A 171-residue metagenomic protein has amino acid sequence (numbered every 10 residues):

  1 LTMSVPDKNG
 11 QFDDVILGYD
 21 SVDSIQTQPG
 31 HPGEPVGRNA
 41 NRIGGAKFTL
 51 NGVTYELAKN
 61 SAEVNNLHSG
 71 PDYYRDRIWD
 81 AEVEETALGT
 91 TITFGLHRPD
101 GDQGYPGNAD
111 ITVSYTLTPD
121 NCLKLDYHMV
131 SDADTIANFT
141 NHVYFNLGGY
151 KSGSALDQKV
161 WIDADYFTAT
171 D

Functional and structural regions predicted by a protein language model:
L1-D171: An exposed, glycine/acidic-rich loop-and-rim segment of catalytic or binding clefts
